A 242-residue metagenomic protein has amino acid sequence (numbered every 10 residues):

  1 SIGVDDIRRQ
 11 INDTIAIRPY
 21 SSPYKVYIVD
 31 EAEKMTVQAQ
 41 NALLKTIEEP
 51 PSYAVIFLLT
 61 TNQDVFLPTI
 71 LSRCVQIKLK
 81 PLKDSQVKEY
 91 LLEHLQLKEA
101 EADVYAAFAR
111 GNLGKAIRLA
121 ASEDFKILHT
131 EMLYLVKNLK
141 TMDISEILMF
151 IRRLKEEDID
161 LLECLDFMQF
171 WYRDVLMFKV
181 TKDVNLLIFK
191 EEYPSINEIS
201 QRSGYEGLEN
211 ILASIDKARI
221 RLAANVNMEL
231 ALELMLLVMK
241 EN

Functional and structural regions predicted by a protein language model:
S1-Q38, S200: Clamp-loader machinery-focused feature within the broader ASCE/P-loop NTPase space
D6, Q38, A42, F167 (+1 more regions): Charged catalytic carboxylate motif
D13, K45, P68, S72: Conserved adenine-binding aromatic site and its adjacent loop/helix in ATP-hydrolyzing domains
D13-I17, T46, E93-H94, E163: A generic secondary-structure signal
A16, N41-L58: Conserved catalytic/switch belt of AAA+ P-loop NTPases
D30-T36, N41-E48, D64: Catalytic acidic motif of RecA-like/P-loop NTPases
S52-V55, T61-F167, W171-N242: Charged, glycine-rich active-site and insertion segments that engage polyanionic ligands
